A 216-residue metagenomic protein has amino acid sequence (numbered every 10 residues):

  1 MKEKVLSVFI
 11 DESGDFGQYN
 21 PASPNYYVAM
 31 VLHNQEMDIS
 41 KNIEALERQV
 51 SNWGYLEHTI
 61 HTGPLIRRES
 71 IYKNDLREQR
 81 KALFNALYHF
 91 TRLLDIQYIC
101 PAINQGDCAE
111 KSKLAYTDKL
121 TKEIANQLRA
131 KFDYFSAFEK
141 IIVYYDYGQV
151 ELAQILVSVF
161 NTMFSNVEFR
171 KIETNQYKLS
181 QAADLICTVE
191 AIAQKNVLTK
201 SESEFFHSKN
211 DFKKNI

Functional and structural regions predicted by a protein language model:
M1-I216: Phosphate-ester processing/binding pockets and catalytic centers
